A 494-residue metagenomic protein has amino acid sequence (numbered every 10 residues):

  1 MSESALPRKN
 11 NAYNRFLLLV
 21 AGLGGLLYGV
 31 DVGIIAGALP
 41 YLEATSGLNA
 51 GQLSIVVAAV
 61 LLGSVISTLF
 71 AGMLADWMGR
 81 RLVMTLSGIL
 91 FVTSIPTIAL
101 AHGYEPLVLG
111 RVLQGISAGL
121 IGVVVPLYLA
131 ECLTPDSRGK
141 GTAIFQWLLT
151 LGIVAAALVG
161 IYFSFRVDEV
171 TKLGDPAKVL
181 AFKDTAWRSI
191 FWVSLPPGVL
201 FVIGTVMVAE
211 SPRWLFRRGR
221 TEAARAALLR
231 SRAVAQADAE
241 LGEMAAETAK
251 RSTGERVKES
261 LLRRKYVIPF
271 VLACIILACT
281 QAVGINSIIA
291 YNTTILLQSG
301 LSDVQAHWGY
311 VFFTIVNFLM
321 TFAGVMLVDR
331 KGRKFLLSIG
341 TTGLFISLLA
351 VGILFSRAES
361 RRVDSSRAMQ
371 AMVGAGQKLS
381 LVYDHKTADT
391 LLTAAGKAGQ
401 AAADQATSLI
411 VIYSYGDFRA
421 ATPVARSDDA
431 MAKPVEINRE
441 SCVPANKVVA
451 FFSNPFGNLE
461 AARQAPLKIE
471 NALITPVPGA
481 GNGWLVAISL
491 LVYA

Functional and structural regions predicted by a protein language model:
M1-A494: Transmembrane-helix signature of 12-pass secondary carriers
